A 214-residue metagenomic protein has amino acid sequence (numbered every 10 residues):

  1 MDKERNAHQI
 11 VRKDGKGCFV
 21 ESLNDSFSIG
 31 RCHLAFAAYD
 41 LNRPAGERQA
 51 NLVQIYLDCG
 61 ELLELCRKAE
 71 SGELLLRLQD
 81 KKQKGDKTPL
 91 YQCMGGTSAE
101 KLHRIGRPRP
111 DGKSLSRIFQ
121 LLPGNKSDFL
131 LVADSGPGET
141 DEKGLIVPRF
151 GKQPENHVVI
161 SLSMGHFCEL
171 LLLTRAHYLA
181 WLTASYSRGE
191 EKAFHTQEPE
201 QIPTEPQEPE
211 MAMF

Functional and structural regions predicted by a protein language model:
M1-F27, P203, E208-A212: An N-terminus-focused feature that recognizes amino-terminal "leader" regions
V20-S28, I55-C59, Q120-K126, V159-H166: Short, low-complexity cationic-aromatic patches
S22-A45, D128-K143: A short, structured beta-strand/loop element
A38-D58, G144-V159: A cross-kingdom feature marking solvent-exposed beta-strand/loop segments within repeated, beta-rich binding/scaffold
L52-G72: Compact, glycine/acidic-enriched structural inserts
C59, S71, L76-E100: Negatively charged, low-complexity tracts enriched in Asp/Glu with abundant Ser/Thr
K87-H157: Short, solvent-exposed interaction modules
D134-F214: Mixed-charge, glycine-accented linear interaction segment located at domain edges/termini
